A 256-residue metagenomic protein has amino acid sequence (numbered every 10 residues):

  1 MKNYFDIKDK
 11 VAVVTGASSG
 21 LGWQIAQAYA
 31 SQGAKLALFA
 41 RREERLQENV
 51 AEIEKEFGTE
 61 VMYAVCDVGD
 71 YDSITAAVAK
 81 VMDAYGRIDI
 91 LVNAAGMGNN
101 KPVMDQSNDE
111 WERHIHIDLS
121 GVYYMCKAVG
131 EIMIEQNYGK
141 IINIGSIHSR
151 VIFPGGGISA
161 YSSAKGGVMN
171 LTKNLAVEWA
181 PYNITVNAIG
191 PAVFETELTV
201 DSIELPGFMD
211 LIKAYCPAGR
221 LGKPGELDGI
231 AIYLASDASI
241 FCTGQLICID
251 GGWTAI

Functional and structural regions predicted by a protein language model:
V11, S18-G20: Conserved glycine-rich cofactor-binding loop
A34-E48: Conserved glycine-rich Rossmann-like NAD(P)H-binding loop of the short-chain dehydrogenase/reductase
P102-V103, S107-I115, I141, I212: Substrate-binding pocket helix/loop in short-chain dehydrogenase/reductase
C126, A164, T172: Active-site helix of classical SDR
E131, V177-E178, I240: Alpha-helical segment proximal to the catalytic Tyr-Lys
S146: Residue(s) in the substrate-gating loop at a strand-loop-helix junction that position the organic substrate next
A180, T185, C242-G244: Short, small/polar-rich loop/turn modules that mediate ligand/substrate recognition or access, typified
